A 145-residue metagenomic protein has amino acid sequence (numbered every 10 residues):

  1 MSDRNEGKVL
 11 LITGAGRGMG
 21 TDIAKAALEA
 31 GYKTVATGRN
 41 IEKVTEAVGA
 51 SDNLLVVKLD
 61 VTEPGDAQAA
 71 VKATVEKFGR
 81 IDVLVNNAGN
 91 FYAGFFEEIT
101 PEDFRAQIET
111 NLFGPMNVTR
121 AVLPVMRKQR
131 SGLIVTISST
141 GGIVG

Functional and structural regions predicted by a protein language model:
G16-G18: Conserved glycine-rich cofactor-binding loop
A30-T45: Conserved glycine-rich Rossmann-like NAD(P)H-binding loop of the short-chain dehydrogenase/reductase
L59-A69, P101: The beta1-alpha1 cofactor-binding region of Rossmann-like NAD(H)/NADP(H)-dependent oxidoreductases
A73-L84, Y92: A glycine-rich helix->loop->beta "capping" turn within Rossmann-like NAD(P)(H)-dependent oxidoreductase domains
F95-F96, D103-R105: Substrate-binding pocket helix/loop in short-chain dehydrogenase/reductase
T119-R120: A short, exposed helix-loop element centered on a Lys and neighboring polar residues
S139: Residue(s) in the substrate-gating loop at a strand-loop-helix junction that position the organic substrate next
